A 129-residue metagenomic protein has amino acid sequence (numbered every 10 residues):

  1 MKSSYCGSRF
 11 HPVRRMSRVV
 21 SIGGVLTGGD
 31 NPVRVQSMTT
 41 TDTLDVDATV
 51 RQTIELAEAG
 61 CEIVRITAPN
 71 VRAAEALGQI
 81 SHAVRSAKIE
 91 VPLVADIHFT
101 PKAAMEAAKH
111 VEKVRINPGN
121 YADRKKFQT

Functional and structural regions predicted by a protein language model:
K2-I66, N70-L93, I97-T129: Alpha/beta enzyme core
